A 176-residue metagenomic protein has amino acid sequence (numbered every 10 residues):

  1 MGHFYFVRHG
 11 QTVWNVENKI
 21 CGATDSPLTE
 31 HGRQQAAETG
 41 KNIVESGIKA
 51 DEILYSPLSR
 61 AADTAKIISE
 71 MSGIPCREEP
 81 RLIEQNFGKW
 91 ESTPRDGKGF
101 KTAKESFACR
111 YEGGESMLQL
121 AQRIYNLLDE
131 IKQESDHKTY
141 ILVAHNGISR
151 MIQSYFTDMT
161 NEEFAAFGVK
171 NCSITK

Functional and structural regions predicted by a protein language model:
G2, V7, Q11-I74, E115: Active-site-proximal alpha-helix that buttresses catalytic centers in soluble enzyme cores
V7, E79, V143: Generic enzyme active-site microenvironment
K19-G22, I67-E70, E91-P94, Y155-M159: Short, glycine/charged-enriched secondary-structure capping and boundary segments
E38, N42, D63, I67 (+4 more regions): Alpha-helical elements of Rossmann-like donor-binding domains used by nucleotide-donor carbohydrate transfer enzymes
Y55-S56, Q122, V143-A144: Short beta-strand scaffold positions
A62, Y125-K176: Active-site-adjacent alpha-helix immediately C-terminal to a catalytic or transition-state-stabilizing loop
E70-Y125: Phosphate-handling substructures
